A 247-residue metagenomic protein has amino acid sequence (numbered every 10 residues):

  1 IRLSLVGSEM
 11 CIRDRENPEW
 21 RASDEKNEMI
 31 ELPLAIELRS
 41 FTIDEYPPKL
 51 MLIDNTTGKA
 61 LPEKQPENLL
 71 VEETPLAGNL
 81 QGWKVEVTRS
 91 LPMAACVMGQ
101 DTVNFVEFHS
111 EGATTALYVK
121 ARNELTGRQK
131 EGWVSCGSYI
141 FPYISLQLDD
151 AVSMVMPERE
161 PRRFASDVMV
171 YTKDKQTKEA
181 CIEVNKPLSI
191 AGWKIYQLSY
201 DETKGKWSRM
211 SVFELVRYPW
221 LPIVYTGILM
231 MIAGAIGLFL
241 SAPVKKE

Functional and structural regions predicted by a protein language model:
V6-E247: Solvent-exposed, non-transmembrane regions of integral membrane proteins
